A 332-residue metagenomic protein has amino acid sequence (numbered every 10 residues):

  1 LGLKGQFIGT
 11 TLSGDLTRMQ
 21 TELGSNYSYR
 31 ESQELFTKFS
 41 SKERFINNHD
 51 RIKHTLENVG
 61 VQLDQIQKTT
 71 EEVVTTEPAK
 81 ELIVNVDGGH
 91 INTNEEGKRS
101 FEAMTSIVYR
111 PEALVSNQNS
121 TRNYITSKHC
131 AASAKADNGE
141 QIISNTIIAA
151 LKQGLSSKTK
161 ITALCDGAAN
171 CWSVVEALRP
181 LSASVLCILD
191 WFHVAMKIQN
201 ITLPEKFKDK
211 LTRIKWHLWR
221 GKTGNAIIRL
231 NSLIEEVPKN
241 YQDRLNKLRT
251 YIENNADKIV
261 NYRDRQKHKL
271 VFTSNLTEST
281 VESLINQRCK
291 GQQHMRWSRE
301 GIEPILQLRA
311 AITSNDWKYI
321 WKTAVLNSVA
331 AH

Functional and structural regions predicted by a protein language model:
L1-H332: Catalytic center-proximal scaffold of phosphoryl-transfer enzymes
